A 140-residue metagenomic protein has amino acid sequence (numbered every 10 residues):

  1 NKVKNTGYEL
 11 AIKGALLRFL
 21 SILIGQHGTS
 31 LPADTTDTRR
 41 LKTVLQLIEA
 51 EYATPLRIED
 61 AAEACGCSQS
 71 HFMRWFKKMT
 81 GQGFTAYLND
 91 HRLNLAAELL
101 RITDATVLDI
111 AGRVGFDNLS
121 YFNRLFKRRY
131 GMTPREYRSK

Functional and structural regions predicted by a protein language model:
K2-K13, L17-A50, T54, I58-C65 (+2 more regions): Short, Lys/Arg-enriched, Trp-marked, Pro/Gly-tolerant hinge/linker segments that flank
N5, T54, T103-D104, G115: Flexible coil/turn residues that form the inter-helical turn or adjacent wing/linker of helix-turn-helix
R18, T43-Q46, R74, E98 (+2 more regions): Generic recognition of well-ordered alpha-helical segments within structured catalytic/regulatory domains
E49, T54-H91, A111-K140: Basic/polar phosphate-binding segments, predominantly the helix-turn-helix DNA-binding elements of transcriptional
A105-T106, Y121: Residue-level recognition of oxygen-bearing side chains
